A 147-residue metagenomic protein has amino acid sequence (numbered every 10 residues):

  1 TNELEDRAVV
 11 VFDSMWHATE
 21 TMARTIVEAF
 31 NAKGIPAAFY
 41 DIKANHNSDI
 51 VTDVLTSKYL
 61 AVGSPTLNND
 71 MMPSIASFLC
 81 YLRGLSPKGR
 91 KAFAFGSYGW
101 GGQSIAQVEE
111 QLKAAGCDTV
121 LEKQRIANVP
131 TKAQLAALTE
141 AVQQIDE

Functional and structural regions predicted by a protein language model:
E3-R7, R24-I42, I50-E147: FMN-binding flavodoxin-like domain, especially the glycine-rich phosphate-binding loop
R7-D13: Short hydrophobic beta-strand segments
S14, K43: Residues in the short beta-alpha loop(s) of Rossmann-like NAD(P)-binding domains
H17-E20: Glycine-rich phosphate/diphosphate-binding loop of Rossmann-like nucleotide-binding domains
H46: Active-site loop segments of alpha/beta catalytic cores
